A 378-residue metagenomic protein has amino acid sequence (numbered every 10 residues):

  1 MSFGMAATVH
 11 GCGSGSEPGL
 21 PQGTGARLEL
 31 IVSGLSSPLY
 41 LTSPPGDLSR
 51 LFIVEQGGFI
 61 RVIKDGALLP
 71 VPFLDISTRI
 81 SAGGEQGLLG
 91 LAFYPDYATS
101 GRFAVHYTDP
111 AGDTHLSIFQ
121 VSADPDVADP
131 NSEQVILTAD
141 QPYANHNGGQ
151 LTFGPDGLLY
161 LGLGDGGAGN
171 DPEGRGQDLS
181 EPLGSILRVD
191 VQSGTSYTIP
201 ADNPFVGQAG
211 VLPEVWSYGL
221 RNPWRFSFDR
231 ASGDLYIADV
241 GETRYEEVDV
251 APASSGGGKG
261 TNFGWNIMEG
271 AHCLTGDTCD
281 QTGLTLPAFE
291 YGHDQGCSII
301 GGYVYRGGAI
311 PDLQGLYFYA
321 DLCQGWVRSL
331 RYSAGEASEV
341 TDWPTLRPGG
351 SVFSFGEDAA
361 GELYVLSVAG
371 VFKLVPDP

Functional and structural regions predicted by a protein language model:
M1-T8: Bacterial N-terminal signal peptides
C12-N170, R225-Y245, Q295-G335, G361-P376: Acidic, Gly/Ser/Thr-rich repeat motifs that build Ca2+-stabilized beta-propeller blades
V71-Q86, N131-G148, V191-W216, N262-Q295 (+1 more regions): Surface-exposed loop and turn segments in beta-propeller and other repeat-based domains that flank or scaffold
L116-D124, R175-V191, A251-P252: Beta-propeller blade signature
G169-E181, Y197-T198, G258: Acidic/polar, solvent-exposed loop segments in beta-strand-rich repeat domains
S180-V189, E214, R221-E247, A251: Extracytoplasmic, non-cytosolic globular domains
L220, A337-A359: Conserved blade-ending motifs and adjacent loop-strand segments that build the rim/top face of beta-propeller domains
E246, V250-A271, K373-L374: Beta-propeller fold recognition
